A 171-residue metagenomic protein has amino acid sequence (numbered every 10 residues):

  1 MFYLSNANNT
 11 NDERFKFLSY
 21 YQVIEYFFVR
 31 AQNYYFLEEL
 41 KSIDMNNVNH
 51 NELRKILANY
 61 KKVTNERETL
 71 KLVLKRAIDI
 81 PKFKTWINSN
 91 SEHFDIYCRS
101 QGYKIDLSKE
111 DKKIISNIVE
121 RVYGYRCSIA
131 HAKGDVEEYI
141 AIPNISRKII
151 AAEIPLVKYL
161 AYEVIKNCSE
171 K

Functional and structural regions predicted by a protein language model:
M1-K171: Amphipathic, oligomerization/interface secondary-structure segments
